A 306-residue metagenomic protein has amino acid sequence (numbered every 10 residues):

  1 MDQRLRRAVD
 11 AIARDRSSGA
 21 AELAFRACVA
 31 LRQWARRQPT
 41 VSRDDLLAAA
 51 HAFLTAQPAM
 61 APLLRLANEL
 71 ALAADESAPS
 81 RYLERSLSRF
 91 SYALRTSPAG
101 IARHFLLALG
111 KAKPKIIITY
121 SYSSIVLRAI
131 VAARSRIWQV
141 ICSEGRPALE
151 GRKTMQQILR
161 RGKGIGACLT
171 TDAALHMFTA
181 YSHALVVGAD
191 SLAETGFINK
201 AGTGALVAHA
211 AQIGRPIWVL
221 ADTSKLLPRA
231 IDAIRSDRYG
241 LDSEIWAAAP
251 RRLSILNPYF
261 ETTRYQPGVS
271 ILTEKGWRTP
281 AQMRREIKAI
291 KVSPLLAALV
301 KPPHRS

Functional and structural regions predicted by a protein language model:
M1-L87: Long amphipathic alpha-helical segments
A20-A21, I117-V126, P147-A148: Gly/Ser/Thr-rich loops at beta-strand to alpha-helix junctions that form or flank small-molecule/cofactor-binding
W34-V41, A74-A78, S135-R136, G268-L272 (+1 more regions): Short helix-capping/linker segments at secondary-structure and domain boundaries
A48-D75, S86-P98, Y120, A233-R252 (+3 more regions): Non-catalytic, soluble scaffold/interaction modules
A71-K115, V131, S135-L185: Ligand-binding beta-strand-loop-alpha-helix segment within the catalytic cores of soluble metabolic enzymes
I118-Y120, S143, L220: Short hydrophobic segments within beta-strands
S123-R134, V207: Histidine-anchored nucleotide/phosphate-binding helix
I137, G145-S306: Conserved phosphate- and dinucleotide-binding cores of soluble alpha/beta proteins, encompassing both enzyme active
